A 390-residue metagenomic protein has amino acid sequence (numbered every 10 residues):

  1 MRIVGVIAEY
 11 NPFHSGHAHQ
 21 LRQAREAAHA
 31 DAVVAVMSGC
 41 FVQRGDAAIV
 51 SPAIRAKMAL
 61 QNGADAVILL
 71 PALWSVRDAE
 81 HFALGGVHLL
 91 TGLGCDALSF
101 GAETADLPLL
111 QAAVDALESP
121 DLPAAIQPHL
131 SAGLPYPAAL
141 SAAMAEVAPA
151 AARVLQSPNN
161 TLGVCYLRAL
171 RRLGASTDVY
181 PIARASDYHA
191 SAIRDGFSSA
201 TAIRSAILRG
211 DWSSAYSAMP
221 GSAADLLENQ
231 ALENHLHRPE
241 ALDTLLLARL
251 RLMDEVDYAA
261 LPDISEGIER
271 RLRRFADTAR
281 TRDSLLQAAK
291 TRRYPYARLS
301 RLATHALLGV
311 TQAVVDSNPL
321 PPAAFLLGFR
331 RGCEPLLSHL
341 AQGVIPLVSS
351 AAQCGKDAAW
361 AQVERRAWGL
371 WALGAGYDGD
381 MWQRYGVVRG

Functional and structural regions predicted by a protein language model:
M1-R55: N-terminal catalytic cores of NTP/NDP-binding nucleotidyl/phosphoryl-transfer enzymes
A8, V42-Q43, A59, L73-W74 (+1 more regions): Short, contiguous strand/loop micro-motifs
R25-E26, L60, L90-T91: Non-catalytic positions within long, well-ordered alpha-helices that form the structural scaffold/packing of enzyme
D31, D65, D96: Receiver (REC) domain switch/active-site residues of two-component response regulators
I54-K57, L336-L337: Acidic, Ser/Thr-rich peripheral helices and adjacent loops at domain boundaries
K57-P71: A glycine-rich helix N-cap at a beta->alpha junction
L69-G390: Active-site cores that bind ATP or allylic diphosphates and position pyrophosphate for catalysis
